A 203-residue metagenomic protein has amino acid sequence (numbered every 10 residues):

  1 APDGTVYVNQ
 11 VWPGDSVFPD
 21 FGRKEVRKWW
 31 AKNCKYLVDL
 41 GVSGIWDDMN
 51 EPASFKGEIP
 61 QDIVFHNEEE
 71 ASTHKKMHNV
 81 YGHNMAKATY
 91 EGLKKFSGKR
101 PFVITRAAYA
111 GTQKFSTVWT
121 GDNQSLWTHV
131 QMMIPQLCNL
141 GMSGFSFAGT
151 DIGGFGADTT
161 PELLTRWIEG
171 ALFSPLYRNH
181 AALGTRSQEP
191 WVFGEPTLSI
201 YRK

Functional and structural regions predicted by a protein language model:
A1-K203: Catalytic-domain carbohydrate-binding cleft regions of carbohydrate-active enzymes
